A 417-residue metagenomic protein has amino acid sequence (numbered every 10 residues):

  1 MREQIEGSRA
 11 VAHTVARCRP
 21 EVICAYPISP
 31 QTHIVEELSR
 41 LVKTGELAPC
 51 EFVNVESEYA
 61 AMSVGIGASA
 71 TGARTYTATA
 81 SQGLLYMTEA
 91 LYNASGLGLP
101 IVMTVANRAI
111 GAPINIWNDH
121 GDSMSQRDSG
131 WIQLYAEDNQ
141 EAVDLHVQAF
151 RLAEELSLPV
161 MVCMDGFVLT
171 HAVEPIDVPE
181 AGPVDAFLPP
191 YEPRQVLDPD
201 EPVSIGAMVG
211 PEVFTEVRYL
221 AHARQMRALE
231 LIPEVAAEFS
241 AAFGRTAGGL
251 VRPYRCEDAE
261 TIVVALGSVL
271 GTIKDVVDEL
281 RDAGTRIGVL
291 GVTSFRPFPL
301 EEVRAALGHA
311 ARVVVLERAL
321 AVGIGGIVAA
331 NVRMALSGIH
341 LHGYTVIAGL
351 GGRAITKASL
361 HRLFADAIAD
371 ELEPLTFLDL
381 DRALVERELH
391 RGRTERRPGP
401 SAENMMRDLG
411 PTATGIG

Functional and structural regions predicted by a protein language model:
M1-S125, G130, V147, G392-M406: Thiamine diphosphate
E6-V11, E238-T261, K274: Glycine-/acidic-rich phosphate or pyrophosphate-binding loops and their flanking alpha/beta elements
S39-T44, E234, E238, D275-V289 (+1 more regions): Short helix-loop-beta junction
E46, C50, V160-R252: Conformationally flexible catalytic loops at phosphate/diphosphate-handling active centers
Y86-M87, P159, D165-Q195, E386-G417: Glycine/aspartate-rich loop-and-adjacent alpha/beta segment that forms the canonical ThDP
W117-G166, L341-R353: Conserved thiamine diphosphate
P253-T285, F298-A305: Redox- and metal-dependent alpha/beta enzyme cores, enriched for Fe-S-associated oxidoreductases and cofactor-handling
E317-G417: Peripheral docking tails and interdomain loops at the edges of cofactor- or intermediate-handling domains
